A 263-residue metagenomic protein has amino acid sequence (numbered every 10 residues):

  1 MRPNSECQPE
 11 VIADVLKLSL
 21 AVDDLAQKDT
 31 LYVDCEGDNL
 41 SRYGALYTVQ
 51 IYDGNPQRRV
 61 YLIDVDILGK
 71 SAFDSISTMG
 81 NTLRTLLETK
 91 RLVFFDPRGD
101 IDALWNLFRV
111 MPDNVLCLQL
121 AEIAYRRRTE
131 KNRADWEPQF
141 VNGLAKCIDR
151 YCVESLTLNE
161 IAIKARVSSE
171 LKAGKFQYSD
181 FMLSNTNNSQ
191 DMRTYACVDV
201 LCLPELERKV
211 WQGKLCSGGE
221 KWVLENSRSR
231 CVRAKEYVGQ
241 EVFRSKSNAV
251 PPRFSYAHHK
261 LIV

Functional and structural regions predicted by a protein language model:
M1-C35, Y256-I262: N-terminal accessory regions of nucleic-acid-interacting proteins
T30-Y43, D100: Short acidic, Gly/Ser-rich segments with clustered Asp/Glu that frequently serve as metal-coordination loops in enzyme
N39-Q57: A short alpha/beta connector and helix-capping loop motif
S41, C216-V263: Common nucleic-acid-contacting/processivity interface regions adjacent to the catalytic cores of nucleic-acid enzymes
R59-L86, K90-L92: Nucleic-acid-processing active sites and adjacent nucleic-acid-binding tracks, predominantly divalent metal-dependent
R98-R109: Short active-site loop/helix that positions an aromatic residue
L118-C152: Short alpha-helix plus adjacent loop in nuclease-associated cores
E154-A234: Acidic, Mg2+-coordinating catalytic module of metal-dependent nucleases/exonucleases that use a two-metal-ion mechanism
